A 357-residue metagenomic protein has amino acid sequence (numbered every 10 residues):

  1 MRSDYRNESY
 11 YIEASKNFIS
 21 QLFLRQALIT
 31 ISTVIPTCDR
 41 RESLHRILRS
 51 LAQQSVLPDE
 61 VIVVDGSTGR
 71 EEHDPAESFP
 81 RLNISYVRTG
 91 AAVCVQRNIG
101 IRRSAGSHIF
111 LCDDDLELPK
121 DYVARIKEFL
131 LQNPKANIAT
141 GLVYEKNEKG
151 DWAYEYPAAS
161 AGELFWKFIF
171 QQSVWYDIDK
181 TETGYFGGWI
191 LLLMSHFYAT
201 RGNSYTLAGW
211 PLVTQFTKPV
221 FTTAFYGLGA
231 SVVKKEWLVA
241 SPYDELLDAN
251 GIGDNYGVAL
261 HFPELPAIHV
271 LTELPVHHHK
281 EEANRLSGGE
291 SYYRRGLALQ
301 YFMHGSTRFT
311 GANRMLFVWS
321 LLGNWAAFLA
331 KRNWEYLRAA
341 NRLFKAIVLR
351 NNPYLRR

Functional and structural regions predicted by a protein language model:
R2-S50: N-proximal low-complexity "stem/linker" segments adjacent to membrane-targeting elements
L48-V87: Acidic donor-binding segment of Leloir-type glycosyltransferases
R88-S104: Glycine-rich, basic loop-to-helix element that forms the pyrophosphate-binding segment of sugar-nucleotide handling
C94, T181-S204, V213-V233: A recurrent flexible, glycine/aromatic-enriched loop bordering the glycosyltransferase active site that acts as
I109: Short aromatic/hydrophobic "clamp" motif used to bind/position activated sugar donors
V123-S195: Conserved donor NDP-sugar-binding/catalytic core segment of glycosyltransferases
T217-P219, T223-S231, W237-S241, D248-T272: A short, conserved alpha-helix in the catalytic core of glycosyltransferases
E273-V276, L286-R314, W334-L355: Catalytic core of nucleotide-sugar-dependent glycosyltransferases
